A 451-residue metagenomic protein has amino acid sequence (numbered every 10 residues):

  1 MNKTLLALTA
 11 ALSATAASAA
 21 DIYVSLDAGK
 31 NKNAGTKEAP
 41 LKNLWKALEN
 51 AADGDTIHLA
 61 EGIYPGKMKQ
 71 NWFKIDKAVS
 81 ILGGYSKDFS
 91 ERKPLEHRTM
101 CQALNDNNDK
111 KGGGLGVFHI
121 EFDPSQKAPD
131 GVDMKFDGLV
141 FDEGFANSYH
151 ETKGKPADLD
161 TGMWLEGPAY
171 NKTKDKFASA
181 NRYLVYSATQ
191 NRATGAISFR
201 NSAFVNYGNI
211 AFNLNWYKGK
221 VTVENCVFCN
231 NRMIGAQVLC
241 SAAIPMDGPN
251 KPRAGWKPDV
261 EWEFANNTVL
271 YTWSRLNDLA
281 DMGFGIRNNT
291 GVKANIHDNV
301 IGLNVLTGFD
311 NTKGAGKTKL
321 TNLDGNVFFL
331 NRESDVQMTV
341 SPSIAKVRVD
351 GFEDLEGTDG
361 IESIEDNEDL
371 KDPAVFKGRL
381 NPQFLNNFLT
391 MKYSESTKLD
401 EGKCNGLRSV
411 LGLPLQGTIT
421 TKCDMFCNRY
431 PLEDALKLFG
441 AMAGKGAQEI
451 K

Functional and structural regions predicted by a protein language model:
A14-A16: N-terminal signal peptide c-region/cleavage motif recognized by signal peptidases
S18-K46, I63, K451: Right-handed parallel beta-helix/beta-solenoid
A20, D55, N71, K77-V79 (+11 more regions): The right-handed parallel beta-helix/beta-solenoid scaffold, focusing on the short coil/turn and N-cap positions
N31, S90-T99, L104-N108, P168 (+1 more regions): Acidic, glycine- and Ser/Thr-rich low-complexity intrinsically disordered tracts in extracellular/secreted proteins
W45-L48, D53-E91: N-terminal extracellular ligand-recognition/capping segment immediately after the signal peptide
M68-Q70, E91, N105-D106, K111-L115 (+9 more regions): Short glycine/acidic-rich loop motifs that flank beta-strands on beta-rich extracellular proteins
V79-K174: Right-handed parallel beta-helix/beta-spiral solenoid domain characteristic of secreted/periplasmic
G83, G131-F145, G162-Y170, T194-N206 (+5 more regions): Right-handed parallel beta-helix
